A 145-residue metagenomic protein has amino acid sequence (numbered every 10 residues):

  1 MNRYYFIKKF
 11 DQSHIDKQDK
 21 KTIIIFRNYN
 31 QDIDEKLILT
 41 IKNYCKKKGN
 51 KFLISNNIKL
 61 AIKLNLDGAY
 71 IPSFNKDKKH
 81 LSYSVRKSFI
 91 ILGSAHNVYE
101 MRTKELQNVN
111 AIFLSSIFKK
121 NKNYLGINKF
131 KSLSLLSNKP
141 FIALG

Functional and structural regions predicted by a protein language model:
M1-K78, Y83-N110, N138-K139: Conserved N-terminal beta1-alpha1 strand-loop-helix module at the mouth
L37, G68, A111, F118 (+2 more regions): Broad hydrophobic/π-residue packing in well-ordered secondary structure
P72-L81, F113-G126, L144: Glycine-rich phosphate-binding active-site loops on the catalytic face of alpha/beta enzymes
K87-I91, L114-K119, L133: Short flexible/disordered coil segments
S94-A95, G126-G145: Glycine-rich adenosine-cofactor-binding loop
